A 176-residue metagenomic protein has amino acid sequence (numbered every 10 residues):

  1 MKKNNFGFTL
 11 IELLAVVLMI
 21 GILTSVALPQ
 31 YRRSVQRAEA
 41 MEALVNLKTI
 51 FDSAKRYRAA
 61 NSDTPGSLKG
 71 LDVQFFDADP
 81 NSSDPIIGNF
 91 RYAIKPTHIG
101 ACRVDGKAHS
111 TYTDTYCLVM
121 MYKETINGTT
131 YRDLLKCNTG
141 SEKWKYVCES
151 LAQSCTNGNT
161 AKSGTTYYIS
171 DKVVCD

Functional and structural regions predicted by a protein language model:
M1-K3, L18, A40, L44 (+3 more regions): Short, contiguous, well-ordered secondary-structure segments
K2-Q30, S34-V35, A43-N46: N-terminal single-pass transmembrane signal-anchor helix
F6-F8, F51, F75-F76, F90: Phenylalanine-focused residue identity feature
S25, R33-V73: Conserved hydrophobic/amphipathic alpha-helical signal-anchor segments
A60-D176: Periplasmic/extracellular, small/polar-rich flexible segments of pilin-like filament-forming proteins
